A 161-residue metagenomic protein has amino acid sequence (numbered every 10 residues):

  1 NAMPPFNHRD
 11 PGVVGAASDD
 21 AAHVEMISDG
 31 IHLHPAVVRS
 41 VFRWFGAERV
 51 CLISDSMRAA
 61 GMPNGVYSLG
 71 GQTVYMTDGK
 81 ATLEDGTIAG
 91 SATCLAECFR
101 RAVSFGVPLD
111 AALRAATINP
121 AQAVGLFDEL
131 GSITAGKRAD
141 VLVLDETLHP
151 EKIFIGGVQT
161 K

Functional and structural regions predicted by a protein language model:
N1-G12: Divalent metal-binding pocket/active-site signature
F6-N7, I31-H34: A conditional alpha-helix N-cap/helix-loop micro-motif detector
G12-M26, G30, F42-A135, A139-L144: His/Asp/Glu-enriched, well-ordered alpha-helical/loop segment that forms or immediately abuts the divalent-metal
P35-V41: Catalytic cores of alpha/beta
A36, M62, T147: Active-site-proximal flexible loops/turns
T147-F154: Short, Lys/Arg- and Gly-enriched loop/turn segments at beta-strand edges
T160-K161: Surface-exposed loop/edge segments in extracytoplasmic proteins
